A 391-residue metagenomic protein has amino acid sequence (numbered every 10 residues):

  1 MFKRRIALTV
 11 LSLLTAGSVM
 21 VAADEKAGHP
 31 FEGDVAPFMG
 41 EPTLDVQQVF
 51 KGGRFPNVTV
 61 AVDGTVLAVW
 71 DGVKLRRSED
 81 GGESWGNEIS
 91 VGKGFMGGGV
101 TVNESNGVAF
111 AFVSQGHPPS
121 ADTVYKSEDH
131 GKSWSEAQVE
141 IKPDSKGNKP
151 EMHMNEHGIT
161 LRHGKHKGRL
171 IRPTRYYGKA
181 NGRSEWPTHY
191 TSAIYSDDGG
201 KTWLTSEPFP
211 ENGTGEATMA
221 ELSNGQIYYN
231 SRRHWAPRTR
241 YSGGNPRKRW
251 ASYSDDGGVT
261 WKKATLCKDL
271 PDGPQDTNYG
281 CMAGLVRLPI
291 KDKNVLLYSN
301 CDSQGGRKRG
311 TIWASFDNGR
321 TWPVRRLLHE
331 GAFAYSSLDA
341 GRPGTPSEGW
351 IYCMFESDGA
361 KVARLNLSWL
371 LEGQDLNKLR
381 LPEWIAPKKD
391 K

Functional and structural regions predicted by a protein language model:
M1-T9: Bacterial N-terminal signal peptides that target proteins for export
T9-S18: Bacterial N-terminal signal peptides
D24-K391: Asp-box/BNR beta-propeller blade signature and adjacent active/binding-site loops in extracellular glycan-interacting
